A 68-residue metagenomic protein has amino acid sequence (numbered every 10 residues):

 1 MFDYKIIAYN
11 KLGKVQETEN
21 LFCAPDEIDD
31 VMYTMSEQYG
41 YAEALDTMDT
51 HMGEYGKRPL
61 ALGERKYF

Functional and structural regions predicted by a protein language model:
M1-V15: Short aromatic-glycine-(Arg/Gly/Cys) micro-motifs in beta-strand/loop hairpins
Y4-A8, C23, M35, A42-A44: Hydrophobic beta-strand residues in large extracellular and virion-surface proteins
A8-Y9, N20, D30, M52: Serine/threonine-rich, low-complexity intrinsically disordered segments
K14-D26: A short, exposed loop/beta-hairpin motif centered on an aromatic-Gly-Thr core
A24-M35, K66-F68: Short, surface-exposed linear segments at secondary-structure transitions and domain or protein termini
S36-F68: Short, mixed-charge low-complexity intrinsically disordered segments
